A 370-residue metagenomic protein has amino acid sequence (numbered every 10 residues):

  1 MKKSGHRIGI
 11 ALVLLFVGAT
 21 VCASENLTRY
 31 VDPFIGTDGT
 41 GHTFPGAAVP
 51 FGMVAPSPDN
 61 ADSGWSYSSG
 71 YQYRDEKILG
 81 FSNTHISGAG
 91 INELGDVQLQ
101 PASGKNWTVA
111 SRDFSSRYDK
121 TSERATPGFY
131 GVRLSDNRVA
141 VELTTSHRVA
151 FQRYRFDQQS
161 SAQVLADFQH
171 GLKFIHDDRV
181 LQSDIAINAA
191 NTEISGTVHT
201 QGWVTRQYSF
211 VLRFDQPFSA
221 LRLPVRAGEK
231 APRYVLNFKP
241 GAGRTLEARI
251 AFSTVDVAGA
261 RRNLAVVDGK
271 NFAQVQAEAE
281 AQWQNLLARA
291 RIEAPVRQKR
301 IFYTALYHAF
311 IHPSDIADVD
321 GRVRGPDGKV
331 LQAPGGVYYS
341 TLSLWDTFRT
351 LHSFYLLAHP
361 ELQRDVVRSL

Functional and structural regions predicted by a protein language model:
M1-I10: Bacterial N-terminal signal peptides that target proteins for export
I10-L12, C22: Serine/threonine-rich, low-complexity intrinsically disordered segments
G18-A19: N-terminal signal peptide c-region/cleavage motif recognized by signal peptidases
A23-H352, L356-L370: Accessory carbohydrate-recognition regions in carbohydrate-active enzymes
